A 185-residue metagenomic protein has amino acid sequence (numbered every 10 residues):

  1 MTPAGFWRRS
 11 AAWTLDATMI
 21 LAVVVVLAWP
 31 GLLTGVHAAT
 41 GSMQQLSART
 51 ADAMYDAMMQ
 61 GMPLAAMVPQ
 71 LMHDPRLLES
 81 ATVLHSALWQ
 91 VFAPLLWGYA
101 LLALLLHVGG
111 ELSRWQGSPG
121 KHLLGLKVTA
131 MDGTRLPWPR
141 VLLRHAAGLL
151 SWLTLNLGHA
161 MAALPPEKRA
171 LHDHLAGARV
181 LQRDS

Functional and structural regions predicted by a protein language model:
M1-G125, T129-W152, Q182-S185: Short, small/hydrophobic-residue-rich motifs at membrane-helix boundaries and re-entrant hairpins of integral membrane
S151-H159: Short hydrophobic membrane-inserting alpha-helices and related fusion/pore-forming segments
H159-S185: Hydrophobic alpha-helical transmembrane segments and immediately flanking/interface helices in integral membrane
